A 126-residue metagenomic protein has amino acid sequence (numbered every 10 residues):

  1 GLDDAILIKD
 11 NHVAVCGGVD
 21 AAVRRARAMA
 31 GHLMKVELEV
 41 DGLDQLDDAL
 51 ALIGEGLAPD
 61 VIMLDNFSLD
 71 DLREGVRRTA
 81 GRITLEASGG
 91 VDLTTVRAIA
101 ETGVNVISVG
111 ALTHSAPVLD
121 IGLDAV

Functional and structural regions predicted by a protein language model:
G1-D71: Glycine- and Gly-Pro-enriched alpha-helical subdomains that act as flexible, kink-prone "lid/hinge" or packing modules
D3, V13, V91-D92, L112 (+1 more regions): Gly/Ser/Thr-rich beta-alpha loop segments that engage phosphate groups in nucleotides
D4-I6, D65, G89, G110 (+1 more regions): Flexible, active-site-adjacent loop/turn segments at secondary-structure boundaries
A14, A26-L33, R82, T102 (+2 more regions): Change "in soluble alpha/beta enzymes" to "in soluble alpha/beta proteins
G42-L57, F67-A80, L85-A87, V91-V109: Catalytic cores of alpha/beta
A98-V126: Flexible C-terminal active-site loop/helix
